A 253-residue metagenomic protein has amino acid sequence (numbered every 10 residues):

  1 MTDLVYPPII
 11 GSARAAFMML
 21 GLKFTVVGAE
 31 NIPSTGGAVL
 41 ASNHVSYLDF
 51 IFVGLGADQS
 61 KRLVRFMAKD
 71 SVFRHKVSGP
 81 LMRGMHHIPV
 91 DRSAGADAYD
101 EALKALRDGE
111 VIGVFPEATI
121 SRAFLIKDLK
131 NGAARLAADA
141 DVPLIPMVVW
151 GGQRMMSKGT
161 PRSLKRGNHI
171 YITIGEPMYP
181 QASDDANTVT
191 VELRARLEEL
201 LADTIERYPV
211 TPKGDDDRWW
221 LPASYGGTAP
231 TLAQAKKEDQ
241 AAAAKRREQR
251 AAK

Functional and structural regions predicted by a protein language model:
M1-A16: Extreme N-terminal tail/first-helix region
L4-V5, A96-K253: Non-catalytic C-terminal accessory region of glycerolipid acyltransferases and related lyso-lipid remodeling enzymes
I10-G11, M18-L20, P33-A94: Catalytic core of membrane glycerolipid acyltransferases/transacylases, capturing the structured, soluble-facing
M19-V27, S93, M155-M156: Short gly/ser/thr-rich secondary-structure transition/capping motifs
L22, R62, N168-I170: Residue-level signal for beta-strand positions within conserved beta-sheet cores that form or flank
V26, H75, A96-Y99: Structural motif corresponding to alpha-helix initiation and N-cap regions
V26-V27, I88-D91, P180: Short acidic-hydrophobic, aromatic-tinged amphipathic segments that line or gate anion-handling sites
E30-P33, K104: Short amphipathic alpha-helix with an adjacent loop that forms part of the alpha/beta core around
